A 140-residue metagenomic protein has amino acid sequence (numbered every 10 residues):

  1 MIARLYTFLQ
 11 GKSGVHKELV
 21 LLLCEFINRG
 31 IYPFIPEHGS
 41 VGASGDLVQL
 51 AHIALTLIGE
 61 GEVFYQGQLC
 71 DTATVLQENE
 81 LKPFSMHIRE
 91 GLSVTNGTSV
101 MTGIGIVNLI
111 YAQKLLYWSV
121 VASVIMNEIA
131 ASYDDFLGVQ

Functional and structural regions predicted by a protein language model:
M1-Q140: Conserved, well-structured ligand/cofactor-binding cores
